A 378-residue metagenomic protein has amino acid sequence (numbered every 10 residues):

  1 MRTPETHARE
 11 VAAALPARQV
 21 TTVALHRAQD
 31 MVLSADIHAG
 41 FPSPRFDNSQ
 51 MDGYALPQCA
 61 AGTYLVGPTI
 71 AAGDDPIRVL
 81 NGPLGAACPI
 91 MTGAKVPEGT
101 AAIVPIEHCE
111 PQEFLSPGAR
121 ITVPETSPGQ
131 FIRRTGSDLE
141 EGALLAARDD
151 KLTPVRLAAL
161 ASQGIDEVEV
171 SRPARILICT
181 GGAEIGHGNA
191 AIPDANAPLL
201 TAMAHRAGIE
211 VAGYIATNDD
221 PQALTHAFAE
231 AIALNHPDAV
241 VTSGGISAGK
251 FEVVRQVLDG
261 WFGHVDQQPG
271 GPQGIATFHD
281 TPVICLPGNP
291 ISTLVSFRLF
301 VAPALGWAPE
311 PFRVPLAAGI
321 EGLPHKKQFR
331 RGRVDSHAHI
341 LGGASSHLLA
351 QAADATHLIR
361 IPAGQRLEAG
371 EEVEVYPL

Functional and structural regions predicted by a protein language model:
M1-D166: Phosphate-interaction motifs
R2, T21-L25, D30, S34-A35 (+4 more regions): Flexible glycine/proline-rich
D47-S49, Q58, I77-P83, V96-E98 (+14 more regions): Solvent-exposed alpha-helices and their adjacent loops that cap or buttress functional pockets in soluble metabolic
Y54, T63-L65, A86-P89, A101 (+9 more regions): Structural motif
P89-M91, P124, A147, L177-G181 (+3 more regions): Short beta-strand segments
F131-S243, S247: Phosphate-binding glycine-rich loops and their immediate beta-loop-alpha structural context
G182-A183, A191, A204, G208-V314: Short glycine/threonine-rich loop/turn motifs
